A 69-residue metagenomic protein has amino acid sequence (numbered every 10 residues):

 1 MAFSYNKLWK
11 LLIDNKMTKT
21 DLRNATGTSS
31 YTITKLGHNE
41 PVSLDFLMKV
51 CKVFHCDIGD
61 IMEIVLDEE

Functional and structural regions predicted by a protein language model:
M1-D21: A short, Lys/Arg-rich alpha-helix, primarily the initiator
A2, K10-L11, M62-E69: Short, charged recognition helix plus adjacent turn of helix-turn-helix-like nucleic-acid-binding domains
I13, N24, K52: Alpha-helical residues within the helix-turn-helix
T20, Y31, G59: Key DNA-contact positions within bacterial/archaeal DNA-binding proteins
G27-V42: Recognition helix of helix-turn-helix/homeodomain-like DNA-binding domains that insert into the DNA major groove
N39-K52, E68: Short, basic-rich loop-to-helix N-cap that marks the start of a DNA-contacting helix
